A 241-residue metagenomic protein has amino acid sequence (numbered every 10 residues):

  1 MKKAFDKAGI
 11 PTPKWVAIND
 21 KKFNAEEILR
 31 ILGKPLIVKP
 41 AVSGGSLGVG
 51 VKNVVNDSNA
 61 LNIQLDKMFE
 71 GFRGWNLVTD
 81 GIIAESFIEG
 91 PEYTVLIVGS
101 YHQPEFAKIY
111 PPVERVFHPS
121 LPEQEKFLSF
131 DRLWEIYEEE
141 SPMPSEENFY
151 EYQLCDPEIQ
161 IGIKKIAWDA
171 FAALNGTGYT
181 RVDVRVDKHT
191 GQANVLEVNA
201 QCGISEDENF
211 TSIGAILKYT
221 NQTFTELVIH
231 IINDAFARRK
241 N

Functional and structural regions predicted by a protein language model:
M1-G90, Y101-Q103: Active-site nucleotide/adenylate-binding loops and adjacent lid/helix of ATP-dependent enzymes
A4, G9-I10, P104, N148 (+1 more regions): ATP-dependent carboxylate activation and anion-phosphoryl transfer catalytic cores that bind Mg-ATP to form
W15, V95, P112, V182-V184 (+1 more regions): A structural signal for short, well-ordered beta-strand segments
D20, S100, F117, H189 (+1 more regions): Short coil/turn motifs at secondary-structure junctions
N24-I28, E92-L96, F236-R239: Short, solvent-exposed polar/charged micro-motifs at secondary-structure junctions
V42-S43, E135, Q201-G203: Short connector loops/turns at beta-strand edges and beta->alpha or beta->beta junctions
S46, E138-Y152, S212: A short small-residue
S58-E147, E158, G162-K165, A193-N194: Phosphate-binding site of ATP-dependent enzymes
